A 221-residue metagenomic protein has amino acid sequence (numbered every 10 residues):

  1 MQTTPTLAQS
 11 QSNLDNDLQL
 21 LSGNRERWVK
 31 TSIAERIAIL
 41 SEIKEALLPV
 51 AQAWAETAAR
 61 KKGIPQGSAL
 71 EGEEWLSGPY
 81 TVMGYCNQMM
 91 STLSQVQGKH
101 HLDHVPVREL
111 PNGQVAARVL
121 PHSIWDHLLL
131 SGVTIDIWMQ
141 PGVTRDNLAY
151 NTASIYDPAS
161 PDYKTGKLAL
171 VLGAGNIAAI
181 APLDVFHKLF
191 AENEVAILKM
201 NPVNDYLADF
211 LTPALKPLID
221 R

Functional and structural regions predicted by a protein language model:
M1-L148, M200-Y206, A214-I219: N-terminal Rossmann-like NAD(P)+-binding subdomain of aldehyde/semialdehyde dehydrogenases
W125-R221: Rossmann-like NAD(P) dinucleotide-binding subdomain of oxidoreductase/dehydrogenase enzymes
